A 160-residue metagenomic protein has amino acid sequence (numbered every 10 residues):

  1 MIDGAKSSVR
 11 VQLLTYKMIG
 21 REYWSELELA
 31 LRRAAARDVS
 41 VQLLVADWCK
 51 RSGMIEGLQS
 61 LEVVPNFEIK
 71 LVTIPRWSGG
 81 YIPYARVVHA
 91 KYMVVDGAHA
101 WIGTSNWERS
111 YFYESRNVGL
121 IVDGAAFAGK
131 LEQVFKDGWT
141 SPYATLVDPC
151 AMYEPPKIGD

Functional and structural regions predicted by a protein language model:
M1-S8: DNA replication sliding-clamp ring fold and its partner-interaction surfaces
S8, M18-D160: PLD/PLD-like phosphodiesterase catalytic module centered on the HKD motif
T15: Acidic/histidine-rich helix-loop elements that form or flank divalent-metal/phosphate-binding sites at the catalytic
